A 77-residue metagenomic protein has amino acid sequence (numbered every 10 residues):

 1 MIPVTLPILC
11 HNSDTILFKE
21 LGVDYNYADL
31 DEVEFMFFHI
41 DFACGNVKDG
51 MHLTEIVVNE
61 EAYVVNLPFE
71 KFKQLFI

Functional and structural regions predicted by a protein language model:
M1-I77: Acidic, Ser/Thr- and proline-rich intrinsically disordered linker/docking segments of eukaryotic scaffolds
